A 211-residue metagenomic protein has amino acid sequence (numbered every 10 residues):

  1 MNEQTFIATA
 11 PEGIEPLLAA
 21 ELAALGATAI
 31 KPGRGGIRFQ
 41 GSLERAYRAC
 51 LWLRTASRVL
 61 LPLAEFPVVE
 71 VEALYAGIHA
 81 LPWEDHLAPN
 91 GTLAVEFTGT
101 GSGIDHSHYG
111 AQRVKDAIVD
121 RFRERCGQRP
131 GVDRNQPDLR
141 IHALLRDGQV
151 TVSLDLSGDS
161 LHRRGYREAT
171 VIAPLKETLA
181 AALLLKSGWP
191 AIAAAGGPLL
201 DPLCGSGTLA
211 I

Functional and structural regions predicted by a protein language model:
M1-N2, I192: Short glycine-enriched loop/turn motifs at secondary-structure junctions
N2-I141, L145-Q149, L156-T170: Accessory substrate-recognition/RNA-binding modules or partner subunits associated with SAM-dependent
V150-V152, G207: Conserved active-site beta-strand-loop modules that form the wall/rim of enzyme catalytic pockets and either contain
V152-P190: SAM-dependent Rossmann-like transferase core, predominantly class I methyltransferases with a strong bias toward
L175-I211: Conserved S-adenosyl-L-methionine
